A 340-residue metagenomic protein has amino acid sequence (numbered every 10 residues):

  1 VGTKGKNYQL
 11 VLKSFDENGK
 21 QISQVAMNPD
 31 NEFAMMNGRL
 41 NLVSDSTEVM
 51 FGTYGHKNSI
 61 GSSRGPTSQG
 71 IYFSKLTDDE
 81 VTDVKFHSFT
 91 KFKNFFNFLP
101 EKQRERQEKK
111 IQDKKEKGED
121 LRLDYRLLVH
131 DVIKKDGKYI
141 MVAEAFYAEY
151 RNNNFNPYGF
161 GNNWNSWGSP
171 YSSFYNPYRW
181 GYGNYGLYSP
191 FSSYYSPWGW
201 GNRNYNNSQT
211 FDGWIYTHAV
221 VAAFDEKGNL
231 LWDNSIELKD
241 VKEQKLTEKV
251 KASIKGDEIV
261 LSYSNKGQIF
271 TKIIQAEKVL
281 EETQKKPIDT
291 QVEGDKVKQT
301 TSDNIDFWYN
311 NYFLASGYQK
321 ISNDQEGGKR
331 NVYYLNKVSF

Functional and structural regions predicted by a protein language model:
V1, S46-M50, D136-M141, G256-L261 (+1 more regions): Entry beta-strands of beta-propeller and related beta-repeat scaffolds
V1-I60: Solenoidal tandem-repeat scaffolds enriched in leucines and small polar residues
V1-K4, T53-G70, E144-G213, K320-G328: Short, conserved, GDST-rich strand-edge loop motifs in beta-rich repeat architectures
V1-L10, V43, S63-G70, V81-D83 (+3 more regions): Preference for long, solvent-exposed alpha-helical segments and helix-linker "stalks"
Y8-K20, R64-V81, F160-Y175, R179 (+3 more regions): Beta-propeller blade signature
A26-N37, T82-H130, W232-K251, K278-N311: Conserved blade-ending motifs and adjacent loop-strand segments that build the rim/top face of beta-propeller domains
I71, L128-A148, Y195-A223, E243-E281 (+1 more regions): Loop/turn-rich, solvent-exposed surfaces of beta-rich toroidal or solenoidal domains
D306-F340: Blade-level signature of beta-propeller repeat domains, shared across WD40, Kelch, NHL, RCC1 and BNR/Asp-box propellers
